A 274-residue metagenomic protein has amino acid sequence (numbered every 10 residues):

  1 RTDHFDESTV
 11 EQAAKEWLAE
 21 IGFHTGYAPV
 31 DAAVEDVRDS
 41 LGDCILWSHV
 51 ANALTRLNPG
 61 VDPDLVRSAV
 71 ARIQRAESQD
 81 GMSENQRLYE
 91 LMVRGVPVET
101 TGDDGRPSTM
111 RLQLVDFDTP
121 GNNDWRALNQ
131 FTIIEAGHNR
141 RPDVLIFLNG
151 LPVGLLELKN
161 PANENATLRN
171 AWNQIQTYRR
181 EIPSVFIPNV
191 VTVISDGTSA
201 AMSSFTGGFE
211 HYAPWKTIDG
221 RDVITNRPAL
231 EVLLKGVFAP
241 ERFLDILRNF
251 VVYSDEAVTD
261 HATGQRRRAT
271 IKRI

Functional and structural regions predicted by a protein language model:
R1-I274: ATP-dependent helicase/translocase motor core
